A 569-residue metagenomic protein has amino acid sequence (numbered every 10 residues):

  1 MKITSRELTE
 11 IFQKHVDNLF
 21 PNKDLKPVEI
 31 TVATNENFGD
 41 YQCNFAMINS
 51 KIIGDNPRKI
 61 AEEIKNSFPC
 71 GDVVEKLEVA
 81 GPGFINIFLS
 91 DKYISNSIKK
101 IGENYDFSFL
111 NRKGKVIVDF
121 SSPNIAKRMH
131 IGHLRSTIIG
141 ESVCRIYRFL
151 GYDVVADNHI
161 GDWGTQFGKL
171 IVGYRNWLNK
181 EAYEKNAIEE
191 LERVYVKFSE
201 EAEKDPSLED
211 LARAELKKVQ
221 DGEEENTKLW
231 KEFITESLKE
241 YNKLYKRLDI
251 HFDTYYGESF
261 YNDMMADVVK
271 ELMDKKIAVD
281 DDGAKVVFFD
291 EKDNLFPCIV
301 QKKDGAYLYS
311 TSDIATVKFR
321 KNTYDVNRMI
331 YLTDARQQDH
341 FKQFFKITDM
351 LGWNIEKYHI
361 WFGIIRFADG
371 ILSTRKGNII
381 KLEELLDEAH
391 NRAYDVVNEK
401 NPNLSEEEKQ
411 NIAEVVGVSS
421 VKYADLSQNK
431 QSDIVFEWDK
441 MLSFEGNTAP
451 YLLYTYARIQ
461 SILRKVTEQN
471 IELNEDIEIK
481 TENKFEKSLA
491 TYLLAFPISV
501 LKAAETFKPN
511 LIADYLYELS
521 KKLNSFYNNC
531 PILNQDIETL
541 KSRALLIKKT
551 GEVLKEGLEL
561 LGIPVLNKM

Functional and structural regions predicted by a protein language model:
M1-S95, L110-M569: Non-catalytic interaction-recognition regions
N96-I101: Short, charged, solvent-exposed linker or helix-capping segments at domain edges/interfaces that act as flexible hinges
G102-N111: Flexible, low-complexity linker/hinge segments
